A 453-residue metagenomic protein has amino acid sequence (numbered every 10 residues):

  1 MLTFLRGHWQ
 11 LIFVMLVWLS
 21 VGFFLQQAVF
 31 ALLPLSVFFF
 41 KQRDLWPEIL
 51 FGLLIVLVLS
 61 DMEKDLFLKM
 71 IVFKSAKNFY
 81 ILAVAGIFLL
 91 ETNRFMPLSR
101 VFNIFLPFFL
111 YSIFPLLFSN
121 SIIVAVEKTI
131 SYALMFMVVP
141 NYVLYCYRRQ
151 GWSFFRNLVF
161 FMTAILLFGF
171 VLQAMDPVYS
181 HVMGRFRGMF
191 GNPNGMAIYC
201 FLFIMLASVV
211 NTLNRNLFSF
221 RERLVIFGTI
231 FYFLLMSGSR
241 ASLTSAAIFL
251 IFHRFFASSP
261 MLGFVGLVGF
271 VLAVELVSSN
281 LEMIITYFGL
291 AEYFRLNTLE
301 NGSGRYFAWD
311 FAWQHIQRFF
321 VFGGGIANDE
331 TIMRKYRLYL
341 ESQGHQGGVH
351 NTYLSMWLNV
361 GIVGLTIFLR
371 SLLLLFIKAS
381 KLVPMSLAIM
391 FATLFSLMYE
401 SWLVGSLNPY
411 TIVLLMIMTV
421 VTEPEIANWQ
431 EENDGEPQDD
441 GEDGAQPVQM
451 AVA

Functional and structural regions predicted by a protein language model:
L2-F88, F114, F118, T393-F395: N-terminal signal-anchor transmembrane segment
W18-F30, M70-K74, I122-K128, G191-A197 (+3 more regions): Helix-loop-helix junctions and helix-breaking kinks within/between transmembrane helices of multi-pass membrane
L35-K41, M205, K381-P384, A388-L397 (+1 more regions): Transmembrane alpha-helices of multi-pass inner-membrane enzymes
F73-A85, R100-I113, S121-L144: Aromatic-anchored transmembrane helix interface
L110-F114, L134-V138, W152-H181, G191-F256 (+1 more regions): Alpha-helical transmembrane segments of multi-pass inner-membrane proteins
R156, F160, L217, E222 (+5 more regions): Hydrophobic transmembrane alpha-helices and their immediate junctions
V171-D176, Y232, R254-L296, W313-R318 (+2 more regions): A membrane-periplasm/extracellular boundary helix in multi-pass inner-membrane enzymes that assemble envelope glycans
F294-V360: Long extracytoplasmic/lumenal interhelical loops at the membrane interface of multi-pass membrane proteins
